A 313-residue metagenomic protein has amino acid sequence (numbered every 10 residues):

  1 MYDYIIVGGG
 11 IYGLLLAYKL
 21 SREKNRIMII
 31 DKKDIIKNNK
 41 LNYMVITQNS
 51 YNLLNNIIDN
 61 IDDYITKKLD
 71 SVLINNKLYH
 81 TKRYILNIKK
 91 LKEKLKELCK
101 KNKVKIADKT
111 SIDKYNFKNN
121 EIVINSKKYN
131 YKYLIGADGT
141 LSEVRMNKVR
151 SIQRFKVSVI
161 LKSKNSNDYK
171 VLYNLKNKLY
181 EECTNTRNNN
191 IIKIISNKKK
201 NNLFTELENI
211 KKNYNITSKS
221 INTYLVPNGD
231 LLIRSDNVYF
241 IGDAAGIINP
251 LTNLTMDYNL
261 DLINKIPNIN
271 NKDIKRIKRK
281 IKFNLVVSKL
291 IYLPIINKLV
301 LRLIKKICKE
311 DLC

Functional and structural regions predicted by a protein language model:
M1-Y12: Beta1/beta-strand and adjacent pyrophosphate-binding region of the FAD-binding site in flavoprotein oxidoreductases
I5, S21-L41: Glycine-rich FAD pyrophosphate-binding loop
Y12, I35, L141: Conserved Rossmann-like nucleotide-cofactor binding loop
K32-L73: N-terminal FAD cofactor-binding segment of flavoenzymes
V45-I46, L78-L98, K198-F204: Short beta-strand to alpha-helix junction loop
L98-T217, D230, R234, G246: Predominantly flavin-linked oxidoreductase catalytic cores and closely associated redox partners
P227-V286: Conserved mid-domain beta->alpha element of the FAD-binding
P267-C313: C-terminal helical "tail/cap" subdomain of flavin- and related membrane-associated enzymes
